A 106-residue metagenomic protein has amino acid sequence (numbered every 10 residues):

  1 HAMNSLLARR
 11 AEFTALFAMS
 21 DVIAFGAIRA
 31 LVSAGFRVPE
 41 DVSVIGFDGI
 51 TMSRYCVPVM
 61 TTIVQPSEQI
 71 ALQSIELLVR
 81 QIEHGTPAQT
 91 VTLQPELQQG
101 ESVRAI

Functional and structural regions predicted by a protein language model:
H1: ATP/NTP phosphate-donor binding region
N4, A8-I106: Flexible loop/turn connectors
